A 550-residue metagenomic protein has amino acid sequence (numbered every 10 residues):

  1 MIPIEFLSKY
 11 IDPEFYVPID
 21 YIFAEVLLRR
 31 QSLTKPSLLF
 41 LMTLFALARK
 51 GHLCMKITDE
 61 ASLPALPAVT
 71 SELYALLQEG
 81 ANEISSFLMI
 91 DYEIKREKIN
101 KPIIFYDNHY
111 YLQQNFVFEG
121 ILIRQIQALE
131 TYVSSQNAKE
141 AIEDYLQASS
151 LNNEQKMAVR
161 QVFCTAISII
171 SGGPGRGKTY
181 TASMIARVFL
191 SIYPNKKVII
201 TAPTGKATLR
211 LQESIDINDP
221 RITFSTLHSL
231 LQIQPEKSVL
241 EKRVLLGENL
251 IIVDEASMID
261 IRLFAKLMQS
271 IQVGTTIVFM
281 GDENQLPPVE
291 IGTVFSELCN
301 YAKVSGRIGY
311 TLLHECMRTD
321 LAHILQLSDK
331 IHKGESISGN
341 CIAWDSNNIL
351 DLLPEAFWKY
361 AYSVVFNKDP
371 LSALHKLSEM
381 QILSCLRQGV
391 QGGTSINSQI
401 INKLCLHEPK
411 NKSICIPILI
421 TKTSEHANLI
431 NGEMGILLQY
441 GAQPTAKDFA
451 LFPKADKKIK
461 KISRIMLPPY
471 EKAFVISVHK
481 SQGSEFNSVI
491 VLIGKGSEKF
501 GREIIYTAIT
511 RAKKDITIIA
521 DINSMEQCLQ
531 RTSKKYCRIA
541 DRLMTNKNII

Functional and structural regions predicted by a protein language model:
M1-E72: Intrinsically disordered, low-complexity N-terminal extensions of AAA+/P-loop NTPases that precede the structured
S71-A138: Interdomain "pre-motor" coupling segment immediately N-terminal to P-loop NTPase/helicase cores
N137-Q155: N-terminal pre-Walker A segment at the start of P-loop NTPase domains
S150, V159-Q161, P174, I200 (+12 more regions): Replace "in large, NTP-powered and nucleic-acid-processing enzymes" with "in large, NTP-powered factors and other
K156-V159, F163-C341: ASCE P-loop NTPase helicase motor core
Q161, N284-I418, S424-A427: Conserved helicase motor core of P-loop NTPases
D260, S398-Y506, Q527: Conserved nucleotide-binding/hydrolysis modules and their immediate coupling elements across P-loop/ASCE NTPase motors
E297, S488-I550: Helicase C-terminal subdomain and adjacent C-terminal extension
